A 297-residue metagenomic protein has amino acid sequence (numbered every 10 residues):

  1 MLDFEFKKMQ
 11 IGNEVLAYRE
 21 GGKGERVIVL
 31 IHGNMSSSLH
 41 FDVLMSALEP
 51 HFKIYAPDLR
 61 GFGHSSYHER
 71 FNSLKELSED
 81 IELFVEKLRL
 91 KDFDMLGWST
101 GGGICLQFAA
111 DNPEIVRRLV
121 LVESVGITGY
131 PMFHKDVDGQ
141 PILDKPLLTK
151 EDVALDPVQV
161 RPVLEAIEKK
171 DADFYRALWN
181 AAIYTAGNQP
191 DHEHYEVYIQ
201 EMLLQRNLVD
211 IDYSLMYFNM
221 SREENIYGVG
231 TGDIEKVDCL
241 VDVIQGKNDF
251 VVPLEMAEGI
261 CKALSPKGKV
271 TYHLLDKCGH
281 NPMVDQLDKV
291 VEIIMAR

Functional and structural regions predicted by a protein language model:
E14, R19-R70, F84: Conserved HGGG/HGGXW glycine-rich cap/lid loop of the alpha/beta-hydrolase fold
K75-F93: Conserved acidic catalytic loop of the alpha/beta-hydrolase fold
K91-G139: Conserved hydrolase catalytic core segment
V120-K169: Flexible "cap/lid" loop of the alpha/beta hydrolase fold
V158-K236: Conserved alpha/beta-hydrolase catalytic His-Asp/Glu region
R222-N225, N248-V252: Acidic catalytic loop of the alpha/beta-hydrolase fold
V237, V243-Q245, D249: Short beta-strand/loop motif that positions the catalytic acidic residue of the alpha/beta-hydrolase fold
V251, C278-D288: Catalytic histidine-centered segment of alpha/beta-hydrolase-like enzymes
